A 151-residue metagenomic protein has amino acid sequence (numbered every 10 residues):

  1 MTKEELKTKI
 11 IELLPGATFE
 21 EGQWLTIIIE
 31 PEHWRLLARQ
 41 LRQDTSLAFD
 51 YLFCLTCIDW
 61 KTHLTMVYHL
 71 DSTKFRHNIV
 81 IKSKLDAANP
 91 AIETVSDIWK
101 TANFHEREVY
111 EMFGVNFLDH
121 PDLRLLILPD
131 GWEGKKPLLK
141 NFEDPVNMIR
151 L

Functional and structural regions predicted by a protein language model:
M1-L151: Terminal low-complexity/charged segments
